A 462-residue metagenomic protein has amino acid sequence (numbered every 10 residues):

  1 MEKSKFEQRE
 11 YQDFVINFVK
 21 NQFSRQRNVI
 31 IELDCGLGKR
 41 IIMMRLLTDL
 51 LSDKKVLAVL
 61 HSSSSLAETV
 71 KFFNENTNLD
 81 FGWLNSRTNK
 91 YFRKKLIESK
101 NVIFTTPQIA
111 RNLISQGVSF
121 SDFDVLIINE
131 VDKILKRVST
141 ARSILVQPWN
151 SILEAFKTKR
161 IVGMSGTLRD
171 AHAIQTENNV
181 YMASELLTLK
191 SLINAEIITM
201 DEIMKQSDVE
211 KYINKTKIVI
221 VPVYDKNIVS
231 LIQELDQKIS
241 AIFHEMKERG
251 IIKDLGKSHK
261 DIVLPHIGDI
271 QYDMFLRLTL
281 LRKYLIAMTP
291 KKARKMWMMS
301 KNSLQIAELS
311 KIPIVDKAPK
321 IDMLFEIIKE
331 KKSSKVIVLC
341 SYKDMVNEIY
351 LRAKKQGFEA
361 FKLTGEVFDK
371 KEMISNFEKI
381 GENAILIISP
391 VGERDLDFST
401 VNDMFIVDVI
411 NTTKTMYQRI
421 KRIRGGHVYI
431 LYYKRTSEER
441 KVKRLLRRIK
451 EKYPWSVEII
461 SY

Functional and structural regions predicted by a protein language model:
M1-I30: Conserved pre-motif I regulatory segment
D34-L37, D132-K133, A155-V180: Conserved helicase ATPase motor motifs in RecA-like P-loop NTPase domains
C35, R40-R45, D53-E75, D170-A171 (+1 more regions): Conserved Walker A/P-loop ATP-binding site and its immediately adjacent core in helicase/helicase-like ATPase domains
T88-I97, K335-L339, D344-L351, F358-P390: Conserved helicase ATPase core of P-loop NTP-dependent helicases/translocases
P107-A110, G117-V162: SF2 helicase catalytic motif II
D122-I127, I387, R394-V409, H427-L431: A short beta-strand element within the Helicase C-terminal
I152, L189-I218, N227-D344, E348: Helicase motor interdomain insertion/brace
N411-V428: Conserved SF2 helicase motif VI
